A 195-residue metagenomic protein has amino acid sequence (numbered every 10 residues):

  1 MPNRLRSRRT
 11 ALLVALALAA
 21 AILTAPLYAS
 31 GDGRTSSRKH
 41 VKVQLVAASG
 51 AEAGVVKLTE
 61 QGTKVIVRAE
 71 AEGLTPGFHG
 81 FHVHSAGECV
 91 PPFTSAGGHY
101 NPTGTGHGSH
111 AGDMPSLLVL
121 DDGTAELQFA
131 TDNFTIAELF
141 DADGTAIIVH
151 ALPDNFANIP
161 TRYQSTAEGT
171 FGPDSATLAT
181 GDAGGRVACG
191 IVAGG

Functional and structural regions predicted by a protein language model:
P2, T24-G195: N-terminal leader/targeting pre-sequences
N3-V14: Bacterial N-terminal signal peptides that target proteins for export
L13-A25: Bacterial N-terminal signal peptides
